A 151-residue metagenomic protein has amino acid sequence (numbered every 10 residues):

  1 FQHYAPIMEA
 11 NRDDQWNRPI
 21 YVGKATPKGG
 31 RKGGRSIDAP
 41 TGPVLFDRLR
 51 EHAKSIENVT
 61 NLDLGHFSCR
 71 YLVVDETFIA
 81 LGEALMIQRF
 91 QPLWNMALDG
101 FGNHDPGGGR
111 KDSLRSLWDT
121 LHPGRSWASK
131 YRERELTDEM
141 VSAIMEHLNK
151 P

Functional and structural regions predicted by a protein language model:
F1-I20, K24-P151: Boundary/linker segments flanking structured domains
